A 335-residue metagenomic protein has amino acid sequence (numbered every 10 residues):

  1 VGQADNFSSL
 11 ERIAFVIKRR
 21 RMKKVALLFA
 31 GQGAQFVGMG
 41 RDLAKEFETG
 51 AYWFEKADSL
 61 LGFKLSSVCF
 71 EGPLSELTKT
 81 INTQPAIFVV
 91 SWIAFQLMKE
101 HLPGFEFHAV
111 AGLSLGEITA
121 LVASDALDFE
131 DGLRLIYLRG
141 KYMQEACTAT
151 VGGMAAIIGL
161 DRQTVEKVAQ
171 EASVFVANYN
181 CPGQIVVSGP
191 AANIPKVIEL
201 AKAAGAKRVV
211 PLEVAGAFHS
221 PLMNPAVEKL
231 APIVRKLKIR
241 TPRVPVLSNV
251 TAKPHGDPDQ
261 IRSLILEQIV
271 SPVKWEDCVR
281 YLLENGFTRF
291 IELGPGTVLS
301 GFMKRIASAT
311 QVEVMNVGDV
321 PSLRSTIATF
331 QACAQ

Functional and structural regions predicted by a protein language model:
D5-N6: Intrinsic-disorder-associated, low-complexity terminal segments enriched in Asp/Asn/His/Tyr and depleted of Lys/Arg
S9-R21: Short, Lys/Arg-enriched N-terminal segments with co-localized hydrophobic residues within the first ~10-30 amino acids
K23-T164, L212, R289-P321: FabD-like malonyl-/acyl-CoA
Q32-A34, L61, S124-V270: Alpha/beta catalytic cores of group-transfer enzymes, especially the acyltransferase/condensing modules of polyketide
T83-P85, A217, P272: Glycine-rich phosphate/pyrophosphate-binding beta-alpha loops
V270-F287: A short, acidic, amphipathic alpha-helical segment used as a generic capping/interface helix at domain edges
S322-A328: Short, charged, surface-exposed secondary-structure boundary motifs
